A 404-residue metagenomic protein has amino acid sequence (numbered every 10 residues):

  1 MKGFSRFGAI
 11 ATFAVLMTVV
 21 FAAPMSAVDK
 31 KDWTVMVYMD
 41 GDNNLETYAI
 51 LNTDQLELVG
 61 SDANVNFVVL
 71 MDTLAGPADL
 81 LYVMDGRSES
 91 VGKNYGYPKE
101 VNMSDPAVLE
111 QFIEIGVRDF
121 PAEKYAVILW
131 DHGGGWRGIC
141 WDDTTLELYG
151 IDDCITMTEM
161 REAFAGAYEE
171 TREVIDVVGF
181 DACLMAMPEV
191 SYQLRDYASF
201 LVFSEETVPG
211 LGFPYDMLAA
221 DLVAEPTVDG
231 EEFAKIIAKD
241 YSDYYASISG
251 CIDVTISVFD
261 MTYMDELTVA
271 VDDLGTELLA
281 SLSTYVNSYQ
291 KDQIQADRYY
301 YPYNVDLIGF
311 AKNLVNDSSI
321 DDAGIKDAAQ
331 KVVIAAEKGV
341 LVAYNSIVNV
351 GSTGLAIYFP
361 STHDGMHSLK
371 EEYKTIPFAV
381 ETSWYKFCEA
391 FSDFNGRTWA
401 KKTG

Functional and structural regions predicted by a protein language model:
M1-V28: Secretory targeting signatures
V28-A122: N-terminal extension/subdomain marker
D29, C140-G404: Terminal, contiguous helix-loop blocks that mediate binding/assembly
T34-Y38, N66-M71, Y125-L129, D176-F180 (+2 more regions): Structural recognition of the beta-strand scaffold that forms the well-ordered cores of secreted hydrolase catalytic
M39-G41, T73, D131-G133, S361-H363: Residue-level signal for short, function-critical loop segments
D42-L45, D131-R137, G179, C183-M187: Gly/Ser/Thr-rich loops at beta-strand to alpha-helix junctions that form or flank small-molecule/cofactor-binding
N102-R172: Extracytoplasmic mature domains of secreted/periplasmic and thylakoid-lumen proteins
